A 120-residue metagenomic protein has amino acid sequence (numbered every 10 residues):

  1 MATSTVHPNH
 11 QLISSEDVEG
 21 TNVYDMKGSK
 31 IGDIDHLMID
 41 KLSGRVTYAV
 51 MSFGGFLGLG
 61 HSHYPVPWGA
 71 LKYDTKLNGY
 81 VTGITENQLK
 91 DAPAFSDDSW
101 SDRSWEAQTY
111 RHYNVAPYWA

Functional and structural regions predicted by a protein language model:
M1-A120: Peripheral interaction segments used for macromolecular assembly
